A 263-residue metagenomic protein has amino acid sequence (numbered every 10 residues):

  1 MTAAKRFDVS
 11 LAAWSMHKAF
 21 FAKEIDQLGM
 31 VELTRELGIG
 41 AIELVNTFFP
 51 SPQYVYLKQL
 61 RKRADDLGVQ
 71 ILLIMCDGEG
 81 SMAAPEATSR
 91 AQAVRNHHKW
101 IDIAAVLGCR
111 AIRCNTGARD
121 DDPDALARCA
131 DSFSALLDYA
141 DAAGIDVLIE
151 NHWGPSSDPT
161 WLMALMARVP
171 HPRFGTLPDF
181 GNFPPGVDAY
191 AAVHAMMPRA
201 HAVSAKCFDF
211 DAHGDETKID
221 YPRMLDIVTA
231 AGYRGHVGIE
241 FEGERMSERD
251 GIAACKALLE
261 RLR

Functional and structural regions predicted by a protein language model:
M1-G38, A127, P155-R263: Histidine-acidic metal/acid-base catalytic patches
A3, R63-C76, G80-P178, P185-V187 (+1 more regions): Active-site acidic/histidine proton-transfer and metal-coordination neighborhood in alpha/beta enzyme cores
A13, L37-L44, L73-E79: Short, conserved active-site loops that position catalytic residues or coordinate cofactors/metal ions across diverse
M30, L60, W100, L136 (+1 more regions): Aromatic/hydrophobic pocket-lining residues that form π-stacking "cages" and hydrophobic walls in ligand
I39-S51, V147, P170-T176: Extended hydrophobic secondary-structure segments
E43, L73-M75, R113, L148 (+2 more regions): Conserved beta-strand positions in the central sheet of alpha/beta enzyme cores
E43-D65, T116-D121: Glycine-rich, proline-tolerant flexible connector loops at the mouths of alpha/beta enzymes
N46-T47, E150-H152, E242: A short gly/proline-enriched turn/hairpin at secondary-structure junctions
